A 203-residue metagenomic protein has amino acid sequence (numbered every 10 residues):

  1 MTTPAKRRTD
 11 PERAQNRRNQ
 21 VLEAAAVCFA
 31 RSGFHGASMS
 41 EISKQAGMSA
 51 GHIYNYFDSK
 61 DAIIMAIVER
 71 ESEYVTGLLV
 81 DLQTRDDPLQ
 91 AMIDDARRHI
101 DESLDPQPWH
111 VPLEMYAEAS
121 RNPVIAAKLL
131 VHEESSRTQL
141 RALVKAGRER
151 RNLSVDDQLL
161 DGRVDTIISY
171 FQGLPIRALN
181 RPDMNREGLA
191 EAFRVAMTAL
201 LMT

Functional and structural regions predicted by a protein language model:
M1-S32, G36-Q45, A62: Basic, helix-initiating cap at the start of DNA-binding domains
A46-F57: Short hydrophobic/aromatic patch on the recognition helix
S59, R121-P123: Short loop-to-helix capping motifs
I64-E71: Alpha-helical DNA-contacting segments of helix-turn-helix folds
A66, G77-W109, D157-I167, A190: Hydrophobic alpha-helical connector segments
Q90, A126-L130, R148-T203: Hydrophobic/aromatic-rich alpha-helical bundle segments in the mid-to-C-terminal region
R97-S103, V111-R121, A196, L200: Helix-loop "lid/cap" segments that line or gate small-molecule binding pockets
D105-L113, P123-R150, D165, E191: Amphipathic alpha-helical packing segments from all-alpha helical-bundle domains
